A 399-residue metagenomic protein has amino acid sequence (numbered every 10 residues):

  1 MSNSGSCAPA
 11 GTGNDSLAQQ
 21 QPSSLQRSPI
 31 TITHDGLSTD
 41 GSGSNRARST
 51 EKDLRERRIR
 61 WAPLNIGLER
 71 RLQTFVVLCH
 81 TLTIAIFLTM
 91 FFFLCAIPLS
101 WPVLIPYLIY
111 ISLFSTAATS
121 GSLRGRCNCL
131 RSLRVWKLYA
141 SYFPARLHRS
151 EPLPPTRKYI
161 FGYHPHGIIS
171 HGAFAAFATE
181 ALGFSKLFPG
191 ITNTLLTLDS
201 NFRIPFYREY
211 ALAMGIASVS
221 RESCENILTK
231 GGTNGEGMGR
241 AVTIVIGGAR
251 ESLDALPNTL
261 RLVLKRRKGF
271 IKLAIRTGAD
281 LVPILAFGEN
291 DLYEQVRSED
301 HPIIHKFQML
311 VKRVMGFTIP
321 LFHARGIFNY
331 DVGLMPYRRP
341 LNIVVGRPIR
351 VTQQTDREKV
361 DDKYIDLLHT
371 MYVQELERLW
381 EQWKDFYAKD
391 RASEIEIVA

Functional and structural regions predicted by a protein language model:
M1-A18: PEST-like, low-complexity acidic/proline-rich intrinsically disordered segments, predominantly at protein N-termini
A18-Q19, S24-E222: Membrane-anchoring hydrophobic helices of lipid-metabolizing enzymes
G125-N128, V263, E358-I365: Amphipathic alpha-helical protein-protein interaction segments
R131-N342, P348-I349, D356: Soluble catalytic domains of membrane acyltransferases
E236-V242, D361-L368: Glycine-rich, flexible loop segments associated with nucleotide phosphate handling
L341-V344, K363-W380: Pol beta-like nucleotidyltransferase catalytic core
T352, E375, L379-F386: Hydrophobic alpha-helical segments
D385-A399: C-terminal helix/juxtamembrane-tail motif
